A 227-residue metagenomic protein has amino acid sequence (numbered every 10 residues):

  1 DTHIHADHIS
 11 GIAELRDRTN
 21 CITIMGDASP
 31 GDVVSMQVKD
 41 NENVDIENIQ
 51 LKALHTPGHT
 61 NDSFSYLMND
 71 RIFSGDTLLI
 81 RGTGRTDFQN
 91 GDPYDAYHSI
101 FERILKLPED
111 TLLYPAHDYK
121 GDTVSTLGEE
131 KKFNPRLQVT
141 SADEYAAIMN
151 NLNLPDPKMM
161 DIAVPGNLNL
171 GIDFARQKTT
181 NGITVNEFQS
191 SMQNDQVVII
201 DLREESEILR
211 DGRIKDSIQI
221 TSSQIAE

Functional and structural regions predicted by a protein language model:
D1-H55: Active-site HxH/HxHxD metal-binding segment of metal-dependent hydrolases
A6, G58, L79, K120 (+2 more regions): Short, glycine/acidic-enriched loop or turn micro-motifs at the edges of active sites
P30-S35, I208-K215: Short loop/helix-cap segments at secondary-structure boundaries that form the rim of catalytic
D32-D118: Catalytic core of the metallo-beta-lactamase
N43-E47, S190-S191, A226-E227: Short amphipathic alpha-helix with an adjacent loop that forms part of the alpha/beta core around
T56, F188, Q196-R203, I220: Short hydrophobic beta-strand that contains or immediately precedes a catalytic carboxylate
H98-L112, A116-V198: Accessory terminal helices/loops
D216-E227: Helix-loop module immediately N-terminal to the HCX5R catalytic loop in PTP-like cysteine phosphatase domains
